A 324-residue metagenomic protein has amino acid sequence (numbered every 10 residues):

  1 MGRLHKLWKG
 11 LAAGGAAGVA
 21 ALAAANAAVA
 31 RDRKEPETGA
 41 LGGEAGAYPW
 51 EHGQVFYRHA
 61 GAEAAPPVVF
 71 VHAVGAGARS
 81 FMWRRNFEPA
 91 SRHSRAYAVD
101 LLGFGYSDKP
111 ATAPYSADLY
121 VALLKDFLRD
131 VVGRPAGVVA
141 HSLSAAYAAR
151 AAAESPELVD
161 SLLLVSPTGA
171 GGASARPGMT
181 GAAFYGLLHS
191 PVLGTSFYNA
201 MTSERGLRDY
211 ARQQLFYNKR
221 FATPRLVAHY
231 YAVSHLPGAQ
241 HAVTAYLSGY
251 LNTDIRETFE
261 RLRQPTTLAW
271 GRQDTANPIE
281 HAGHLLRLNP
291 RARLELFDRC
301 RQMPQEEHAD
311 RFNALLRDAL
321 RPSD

Functional and structural regions predicted by a protein language model:
M1-V68, S91-R95, G133-R134, R321-D324: Alpha/beta-hydrolase fold catalytic core
H59-Y106: Conserved HGGG/HGGXW glycine-rich cap/lid loop of the alpha/beta-hydrolase fold
E88, Y97-V139, Q305, A314: Active-site loop/oxyanion-hole signature of alpha/beta-hydrolase fold enzymes
R134-P177: Conserved hydrolase catalytic core segment
S174-A175, N199-R261: Conserved alpha/beta-hydrolase catalytic His-Asp/Glu region
L262, L268-W270: Short beta-strand/loop motif that positions the catalytic acidic residue of the alpha/beta-hydrolase fold
R272-N277: Acidic catalytic loop of the alpha/beta-hydrolase fold
P290-D324: Catalytic active-site module of serine/aspartate enzymes centered on a nucleophile-bearing elbow/loop
